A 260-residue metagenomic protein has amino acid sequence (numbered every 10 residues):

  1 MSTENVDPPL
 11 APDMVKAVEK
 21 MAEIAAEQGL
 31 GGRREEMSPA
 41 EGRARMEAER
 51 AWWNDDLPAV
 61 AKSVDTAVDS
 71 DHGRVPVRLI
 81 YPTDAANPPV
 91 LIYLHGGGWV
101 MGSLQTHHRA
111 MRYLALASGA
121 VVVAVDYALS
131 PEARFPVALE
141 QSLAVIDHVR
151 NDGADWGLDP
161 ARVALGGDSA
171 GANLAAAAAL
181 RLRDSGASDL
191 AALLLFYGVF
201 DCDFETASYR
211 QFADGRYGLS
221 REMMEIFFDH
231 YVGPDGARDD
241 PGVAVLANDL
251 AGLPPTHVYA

Functional and structural regions predicted by a protein language model:
M1-L79: A glycine/proline-hinged amphipathic helix-loop "lid/cap" segment that gates access to hydrophobic ligand pockets
N87-G97: Short beta-strand element of the alpha/beta-hydrolase
Q105-V125: Short amphipathic alpha-helix adjacent to the substrate-entry channel of hydrolases
A133-D155: Alpha/beta-hydrolase active-site loop
R150-L165, S185: Gly/Ser-rich "nucleophile elbow"/oxyanion-hole loop immediately N-terminal to the catalytic nucleophile in hydrolases
G167, G171, A175: Gly/Ala-rich beta-loop-alpha elbow adjacent to hydrolase catalytic centers
L180-D235: Hydrolase active-site cap/lid region
G233-A260: Serine-hydrolase catalytic core
